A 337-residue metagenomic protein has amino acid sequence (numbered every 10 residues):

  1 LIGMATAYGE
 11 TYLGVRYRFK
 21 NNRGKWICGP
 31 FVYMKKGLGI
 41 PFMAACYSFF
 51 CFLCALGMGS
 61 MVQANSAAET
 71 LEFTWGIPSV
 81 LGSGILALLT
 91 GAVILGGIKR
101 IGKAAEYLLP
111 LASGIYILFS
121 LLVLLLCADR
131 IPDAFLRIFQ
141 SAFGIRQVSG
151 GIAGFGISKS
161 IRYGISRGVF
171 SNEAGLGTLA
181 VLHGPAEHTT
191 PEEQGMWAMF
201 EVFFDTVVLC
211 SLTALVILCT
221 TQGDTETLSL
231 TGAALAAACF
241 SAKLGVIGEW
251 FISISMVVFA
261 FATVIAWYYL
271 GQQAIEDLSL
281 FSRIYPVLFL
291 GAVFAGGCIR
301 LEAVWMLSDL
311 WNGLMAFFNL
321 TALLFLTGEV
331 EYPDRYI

Functional and structural regions predicted by a protein language model:
L1, T11, V15-A55, F73-G76 (+2 more regions): Transmembrane-helix boundary/entry motifs in multi-pass membrane transporters
L1-G24, D205-C210, D309-A322: Extracellular loop-to-transmembrane helix junctions
I2-E10, G84-I98, L109-D129, R162 (+3 more regions): Selective recognition of specific alpha-helical transmembrane segments in multi-pass small-molecule
E10-Y17, L121-R137, I145, S149-I152 (+2 more regions): Extracellular/periplasmic helix-exit of transmembrane alpha-helices
G14-K20, C51, V93, G168-P191 (+1 more regions): Helix-loop junctions at the membrane interface of multi-pass solute transporters
V32, K36, I40-Y47, S83 (+2 more regions): Membrane-interface alpha-helices at helix entry/exit sites of multi-pass transporters
A44-C51, F73-I98, G114-I115, I252-V257 (+1 more regions): Transmembrane alpha-helical segments of multi-pass small-molecule transport proteins
S66-L71, I77-F139, Q272-S279, W305-G328: Membrane-interface loop-to-helix entry segments
